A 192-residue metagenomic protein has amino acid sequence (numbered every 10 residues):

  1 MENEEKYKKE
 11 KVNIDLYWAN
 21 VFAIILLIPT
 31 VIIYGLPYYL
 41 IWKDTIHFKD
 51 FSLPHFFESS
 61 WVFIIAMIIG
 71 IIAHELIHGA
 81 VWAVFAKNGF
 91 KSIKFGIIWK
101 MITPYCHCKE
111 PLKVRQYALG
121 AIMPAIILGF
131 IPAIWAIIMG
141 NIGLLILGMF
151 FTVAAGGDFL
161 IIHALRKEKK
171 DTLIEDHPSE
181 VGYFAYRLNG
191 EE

Functional and structural regions predicted by a protein language model:
M1-T45, I97-L188: Metalloprotease/metallohydrolase-associated module, dominated by Zn2+-dependent proteases
K43-F57: Perimembrane loop-to-helix junctions flanking transmembrane segments
P54-I71, Y117: Short pre-active-site segment immediately N-terminal to the catalytic Zn-binding motif
S59, V84-F85, G140: Short low-complexity stretches enriched in small and charged residues
G70-A83, P124: Active-site recognition of the HExxH zinc-binding catalytic motif
H78-K91, E168: Catalytic Zn2+-binding segment of zinc metalloproteases
G190-E192: Terminal, membrane-proximal amphipathic helices and intrinsically disordered targeting/regulatory segments
